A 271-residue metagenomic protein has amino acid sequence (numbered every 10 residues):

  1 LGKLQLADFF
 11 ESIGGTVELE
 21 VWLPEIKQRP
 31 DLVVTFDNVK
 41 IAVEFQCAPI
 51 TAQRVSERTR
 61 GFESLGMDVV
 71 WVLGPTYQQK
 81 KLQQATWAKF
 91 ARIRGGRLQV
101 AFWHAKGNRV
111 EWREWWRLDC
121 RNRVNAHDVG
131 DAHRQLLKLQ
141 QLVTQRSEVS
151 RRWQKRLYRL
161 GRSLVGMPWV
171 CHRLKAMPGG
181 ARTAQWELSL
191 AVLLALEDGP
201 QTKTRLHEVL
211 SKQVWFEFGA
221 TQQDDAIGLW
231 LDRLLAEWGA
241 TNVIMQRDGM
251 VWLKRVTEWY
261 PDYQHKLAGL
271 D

Functional and structural regions predicted by a protein language model:
L1: Cys/His-rich short segments
L4-Q5: Extended, charged coiled-coil helical stalks used as long, distance-spanning scaffolds in large assemblies
F9-A42, I50: Active-site metal-binding core of divalent-cation-utilizing nuclease and nuclease-like domains
L23, P75, M250-V251: Residue-level "edge-of-site" marker
C47-F102: Catalytic cores of nucleic-acid endonucleases
T86-D271: Non-catalytic C-terminal interaction segments of nucleic acid-processing enzymes
